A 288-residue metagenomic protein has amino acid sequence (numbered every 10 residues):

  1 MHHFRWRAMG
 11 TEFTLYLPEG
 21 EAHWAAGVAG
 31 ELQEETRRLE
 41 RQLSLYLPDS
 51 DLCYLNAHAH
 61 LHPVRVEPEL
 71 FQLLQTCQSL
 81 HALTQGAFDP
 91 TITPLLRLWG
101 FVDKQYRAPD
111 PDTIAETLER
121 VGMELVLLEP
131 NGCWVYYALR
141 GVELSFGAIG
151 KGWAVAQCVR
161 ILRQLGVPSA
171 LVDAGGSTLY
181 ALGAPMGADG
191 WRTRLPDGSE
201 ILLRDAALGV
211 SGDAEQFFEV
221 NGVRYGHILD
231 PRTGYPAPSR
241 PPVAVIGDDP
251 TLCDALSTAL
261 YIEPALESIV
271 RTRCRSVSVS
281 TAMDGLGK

Functional and structural regions predicted by a protein language model:
M1-K288: Mature catalytic core of soluble alpha/beta enzymes
